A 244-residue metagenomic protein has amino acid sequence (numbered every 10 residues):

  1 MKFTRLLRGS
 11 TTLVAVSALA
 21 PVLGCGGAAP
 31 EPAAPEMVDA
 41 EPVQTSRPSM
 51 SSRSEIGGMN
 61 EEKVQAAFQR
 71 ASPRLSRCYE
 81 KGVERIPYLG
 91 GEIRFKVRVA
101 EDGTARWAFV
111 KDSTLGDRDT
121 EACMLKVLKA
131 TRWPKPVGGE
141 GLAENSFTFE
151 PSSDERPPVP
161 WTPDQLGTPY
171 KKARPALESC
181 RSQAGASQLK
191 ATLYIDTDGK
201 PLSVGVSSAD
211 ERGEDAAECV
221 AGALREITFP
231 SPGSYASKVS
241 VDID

Functional and structural regions predicted by a protein language model:
K2-A18: Bacterial N-terminal signal peptides that target proteins for export
P21-G24: C-terminal motif of bacterial Sec signal peptides marking the signal peptidase cleavage site
G26-D244: Charge-biased low-complexity segments
